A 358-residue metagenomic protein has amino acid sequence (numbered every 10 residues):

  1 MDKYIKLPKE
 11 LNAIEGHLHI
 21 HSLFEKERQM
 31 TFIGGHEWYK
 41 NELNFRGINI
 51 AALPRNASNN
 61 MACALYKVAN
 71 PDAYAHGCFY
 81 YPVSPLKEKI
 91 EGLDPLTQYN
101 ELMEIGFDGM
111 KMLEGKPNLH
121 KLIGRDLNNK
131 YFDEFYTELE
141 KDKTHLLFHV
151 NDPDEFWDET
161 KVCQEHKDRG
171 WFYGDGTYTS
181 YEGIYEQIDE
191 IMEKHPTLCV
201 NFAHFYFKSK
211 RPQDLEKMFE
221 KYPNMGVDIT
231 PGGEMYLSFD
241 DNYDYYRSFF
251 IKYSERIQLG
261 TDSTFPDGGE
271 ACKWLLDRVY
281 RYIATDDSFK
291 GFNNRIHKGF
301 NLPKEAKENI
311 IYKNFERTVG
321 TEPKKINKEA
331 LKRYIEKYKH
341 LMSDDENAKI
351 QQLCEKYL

Functional and structural regions predicted by a protein language model:
M1-V68: An N-terminally biased module of ancient metal coordination in phosphate/nucleic-acid-related enzymes
K6-P8, E37-N44, M61-Y74, T97-F107 (+4 more regions): Acidic (Asp/Glu)-rich catalytic clusters
N12-L23, L147-N151, F202-Y206: Histidine-centered catalytic micro-motifs
A13-G16, N49-P54, A75-F79, K111 (+3 more regions): Active-site neighborhood of phospho(di)ester-bond hydrolases with catalytic His/Asp-centered motifs
S22-F32, A51-M61, P82-L93, N118-L127 (+3 more regions): Acidic-and-aromatic substrate-binding clefts and catalytic sites of carbohydrate-active enzymes
N59-K67, E88-G92, L96-Y99, I123 (+4 more regions): Distinct, well-ordered alpha-helical segments
N60-W171: Active-site gating/metal-coordination segments in enzymes
G183, C199-L358: H/E-rich (His + Asp/Glu) clusters that bind or coordinate divalent metals
